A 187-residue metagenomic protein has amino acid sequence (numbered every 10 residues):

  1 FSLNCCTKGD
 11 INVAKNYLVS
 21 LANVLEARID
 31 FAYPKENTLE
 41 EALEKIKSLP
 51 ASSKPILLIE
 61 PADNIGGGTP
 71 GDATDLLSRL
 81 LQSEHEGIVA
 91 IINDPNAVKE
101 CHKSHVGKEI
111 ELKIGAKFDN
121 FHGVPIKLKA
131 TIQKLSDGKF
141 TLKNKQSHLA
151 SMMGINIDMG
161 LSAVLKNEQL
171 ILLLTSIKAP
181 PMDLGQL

Functional and structural regions predicted by a protein language model:
F1-I177: Hard-cation-handling environments
M153, Q186-L187: Solvent-exposed alpha-helical segments and adjacent loops that form catalytic or protein-interaction surfaces
P180-D183: Accessory, solvent-exposed terminal regions and/or long lumenal/extracellular loops of proteins
